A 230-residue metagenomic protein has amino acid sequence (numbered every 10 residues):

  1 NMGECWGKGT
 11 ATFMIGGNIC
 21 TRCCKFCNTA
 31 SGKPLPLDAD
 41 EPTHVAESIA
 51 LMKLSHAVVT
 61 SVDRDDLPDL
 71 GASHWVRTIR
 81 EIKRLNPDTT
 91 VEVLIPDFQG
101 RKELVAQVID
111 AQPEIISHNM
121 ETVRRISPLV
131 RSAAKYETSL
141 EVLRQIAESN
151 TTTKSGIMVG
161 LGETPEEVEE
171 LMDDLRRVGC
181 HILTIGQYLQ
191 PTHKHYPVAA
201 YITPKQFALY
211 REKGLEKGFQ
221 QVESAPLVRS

Functional and structural regions predicted by a protein language model:
N1-A11, T43, E47-K53, R77-T89 (+3 more regions): Auxiliary Fe-S-binding modules of radical SAM enzymes
N1-P36, K53-H56, S230: N-terminal [4Fe-4S]-dependent radical SAM core
M14-I15, K25-A39, E92-R101, M158-P165 (+1 more regions): Active-site mouth loops of central-metabolism enzymes
N18, A30, V62-R64, L94-G100 (+4 more regions): Active-site beta-loop-alpha junctions enriched in small/polar residues
A57-R77, G162-E167: Conserved glycine-rich "GG(E/T)P / GGGxP" loop and the immediately following alpha-helix in the radical SAM core
A57-V59, V91, I116-H118, L183 (+1 more regions): Hydrophobic residues within beta-strands of alpha/beta enzymes
S61-L70, R124-R131, T192-K194: Glycine-rich, proline-tolerant flexible connector loops at the mouths of alpha/beta enzymes
